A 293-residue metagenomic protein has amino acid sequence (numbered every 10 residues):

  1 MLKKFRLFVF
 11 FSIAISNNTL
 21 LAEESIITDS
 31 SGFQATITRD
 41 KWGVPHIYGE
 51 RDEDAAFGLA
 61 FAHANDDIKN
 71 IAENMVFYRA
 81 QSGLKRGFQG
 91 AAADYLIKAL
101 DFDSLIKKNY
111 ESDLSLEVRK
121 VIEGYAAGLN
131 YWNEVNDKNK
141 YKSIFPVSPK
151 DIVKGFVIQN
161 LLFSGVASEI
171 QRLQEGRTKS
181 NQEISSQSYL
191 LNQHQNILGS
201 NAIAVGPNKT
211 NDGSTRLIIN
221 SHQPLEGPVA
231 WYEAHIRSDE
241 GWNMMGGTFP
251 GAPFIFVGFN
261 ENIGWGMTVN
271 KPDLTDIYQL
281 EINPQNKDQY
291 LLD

Functional and structural regions predicted by a protein language model:
M1-L7: Bacterial N-terminal signal peptides that target proteins for export
F8-S16: Bacterial N-terminal signal peptides
L20-A22: Boundary at the C-terminal end of the N-terminal hydrophobic targeting segment
E24-P228, D239-G241, M245-F254, F259 (+1 more regions): Substrate-recognition/specificity elements adjacent to catalytic centers across diverse enzyme folds
A234-I236: A glycine- and small-aliphatic-rich helix-loop capping segment at beta-alpha/alpha-beta transitions that lines
M244, F249-D293: Compact, glycine/acidic-enriched structural inserts
